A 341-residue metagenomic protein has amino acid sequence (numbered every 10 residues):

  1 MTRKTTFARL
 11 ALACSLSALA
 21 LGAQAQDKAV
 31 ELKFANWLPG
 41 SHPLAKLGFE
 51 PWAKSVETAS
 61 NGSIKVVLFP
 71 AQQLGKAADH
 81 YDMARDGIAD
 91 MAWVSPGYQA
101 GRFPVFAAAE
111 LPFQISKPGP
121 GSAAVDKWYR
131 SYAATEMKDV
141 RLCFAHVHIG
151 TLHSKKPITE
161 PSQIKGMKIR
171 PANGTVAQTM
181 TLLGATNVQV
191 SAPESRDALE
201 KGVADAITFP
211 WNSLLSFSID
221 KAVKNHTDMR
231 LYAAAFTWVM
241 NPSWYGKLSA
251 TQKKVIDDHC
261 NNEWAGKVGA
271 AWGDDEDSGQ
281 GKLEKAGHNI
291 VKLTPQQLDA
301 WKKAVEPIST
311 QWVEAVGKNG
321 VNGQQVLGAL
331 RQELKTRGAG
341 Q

Functional and structural regions predicted by a protein language model:
M1-A11: Bacterial N-terminal signal peptides that target proteins for export
L12, Q26-P120, T135-Q341: N-terminal secretory/targeting leader peptides
S15, A20-G22: N-terminal signal peptide c-region/cleavage motif recognized by signal peptidases
A123-R130: Signature of the catalytic double-stranded beta-helix
